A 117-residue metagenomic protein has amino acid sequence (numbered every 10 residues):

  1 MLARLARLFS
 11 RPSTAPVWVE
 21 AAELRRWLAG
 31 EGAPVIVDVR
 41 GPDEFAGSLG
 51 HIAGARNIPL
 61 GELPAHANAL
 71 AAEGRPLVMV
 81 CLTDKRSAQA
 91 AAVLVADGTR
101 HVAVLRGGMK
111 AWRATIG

Functional and structural regions predicted by a protein language model:
M1-P34, P42-L77, K85-G117: Rhodanese-like catalytic fold shared by cysteine-dependent sulfurtransferases and DSP/PTP-type phosphatases
V37: Conserved beta/loop motifs at nucleotide-recognition and modification sites
V80: Short, surface-exposed ligand- or partner-binding patches at beta-edge/loop junctions that are enriched in aromatics
